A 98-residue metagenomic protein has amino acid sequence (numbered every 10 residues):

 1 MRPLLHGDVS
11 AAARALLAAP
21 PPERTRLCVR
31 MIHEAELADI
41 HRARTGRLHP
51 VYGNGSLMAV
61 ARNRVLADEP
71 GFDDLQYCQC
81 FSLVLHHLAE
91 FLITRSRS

Functional and structural regions predicted by a protein language model:
M1-A35: Short terminal alpha-helical segments
M1-R2, R44-T45, Y52: Short leucine-rich amphipathic alpha-helices used at interfaces
L5-H6, P21, C28, N54 (+2 more regions): Generic alpha-helix initiation/capping and coil-helix boundary signal
A15-A18, A38, R62-R64, L92: Compositionally biased non-globular segments, especially hydrophobic aliphatic-rich helices of signal peptides
L17-R26, R42-R47, A67-L75: Charged, low-complexity interaction regions
P21, I32-A43, S56-A59, A89: Short alpha-helix boundary/capping elements
L48-V65: Long, charge-patterned amphipathic interaction tracts in eukaryotic proteins
R62-S98: Amphipathic alpha-helical binding modules
